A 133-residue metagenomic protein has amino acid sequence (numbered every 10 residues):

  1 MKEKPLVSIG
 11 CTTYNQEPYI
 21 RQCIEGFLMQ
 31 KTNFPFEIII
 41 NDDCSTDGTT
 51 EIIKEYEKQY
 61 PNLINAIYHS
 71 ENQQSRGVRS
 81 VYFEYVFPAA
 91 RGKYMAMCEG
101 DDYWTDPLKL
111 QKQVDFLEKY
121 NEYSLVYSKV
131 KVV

Functional and structural regions predicted by a protein language model:
M1-V133: Nucleotide-sugar donor-binding/catalytic module of glycosyltransferases that assemble extracellular/cell-envelope
